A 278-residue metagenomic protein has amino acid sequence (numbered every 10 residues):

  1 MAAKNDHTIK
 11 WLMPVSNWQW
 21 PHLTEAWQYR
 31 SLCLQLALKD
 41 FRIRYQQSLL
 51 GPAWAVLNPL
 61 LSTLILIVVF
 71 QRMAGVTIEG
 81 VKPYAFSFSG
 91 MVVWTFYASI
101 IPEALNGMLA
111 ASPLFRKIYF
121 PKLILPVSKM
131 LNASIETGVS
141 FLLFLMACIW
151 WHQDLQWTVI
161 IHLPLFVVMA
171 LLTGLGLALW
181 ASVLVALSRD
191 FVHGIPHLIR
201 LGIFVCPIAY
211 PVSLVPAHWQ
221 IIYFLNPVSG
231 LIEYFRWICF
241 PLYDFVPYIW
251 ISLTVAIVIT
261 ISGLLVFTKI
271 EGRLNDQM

Functional and structural regions predicted by a protein language model:
M1-M278: Hydrophobic transmembrane alpha-helices and immediately adjacent juxtamembrane helices of multi-pass inner-membrane
